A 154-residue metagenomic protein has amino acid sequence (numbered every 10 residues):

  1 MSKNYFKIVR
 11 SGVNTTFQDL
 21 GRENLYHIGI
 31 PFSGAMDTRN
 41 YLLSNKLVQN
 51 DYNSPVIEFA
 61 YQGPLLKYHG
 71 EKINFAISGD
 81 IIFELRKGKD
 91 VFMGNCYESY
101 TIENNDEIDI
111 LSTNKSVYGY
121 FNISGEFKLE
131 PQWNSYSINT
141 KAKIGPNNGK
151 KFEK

Functional and structural regions predicted by a protein language model:
M1-K154: Conserved "landmark" site that anchors the functional core of diverse proteins
